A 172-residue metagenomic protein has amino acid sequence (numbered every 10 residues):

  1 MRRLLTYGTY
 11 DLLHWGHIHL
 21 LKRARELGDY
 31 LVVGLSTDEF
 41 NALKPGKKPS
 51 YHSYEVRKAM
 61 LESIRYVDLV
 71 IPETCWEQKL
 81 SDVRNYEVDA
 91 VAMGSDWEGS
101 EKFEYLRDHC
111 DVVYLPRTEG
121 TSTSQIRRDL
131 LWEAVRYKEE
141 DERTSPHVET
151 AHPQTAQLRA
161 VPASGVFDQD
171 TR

Functional and structural regions predicted by a protein language model:
M1-R172: Nucleotidyltransferase catalytic core that binds NTPs
